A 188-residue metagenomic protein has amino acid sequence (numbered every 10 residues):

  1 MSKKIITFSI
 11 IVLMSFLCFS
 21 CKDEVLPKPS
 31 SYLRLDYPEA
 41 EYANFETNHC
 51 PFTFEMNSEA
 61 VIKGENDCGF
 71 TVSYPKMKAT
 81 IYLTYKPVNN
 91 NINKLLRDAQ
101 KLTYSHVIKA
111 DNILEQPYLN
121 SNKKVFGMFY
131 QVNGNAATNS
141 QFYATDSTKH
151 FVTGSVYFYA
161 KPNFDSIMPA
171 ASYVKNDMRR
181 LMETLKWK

Functional and structural regions predicted by a protein language model:
M1-I10: Bacterial N-terminal signal peptides that target proteins for export
F16-S20: C-terminal motif of bacterial Sec signal peptides marking the signal peptidase cleavage site
K22-V25: Bacterial signal peptide processing site
P29-H49: Post-signal peptide N-terminal segment of mature Sec-exported envelope proteins
N48-L102: Secretory pathway targeting signatures of secreted, lumenal, and periplasmic proteins
I81-N89, Q141-F142, F164-S172: Second-shell loop/turn segments in exported
Q100-S155: Signature of long, low-cysteine stretches enriched in small and polar/charged residues
S155-K188: Surface-exposed amphipathic alpha-helical segments
